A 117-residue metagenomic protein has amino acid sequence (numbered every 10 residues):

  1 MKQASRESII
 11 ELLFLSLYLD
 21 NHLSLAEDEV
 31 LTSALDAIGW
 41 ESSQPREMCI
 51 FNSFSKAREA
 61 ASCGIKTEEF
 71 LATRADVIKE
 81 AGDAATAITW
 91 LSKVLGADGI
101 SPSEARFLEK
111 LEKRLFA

Functional and structural regions predicted by a protein language model:
M1-A117: Small-residue-enriched hydrophobic alpha-helices in membranes
